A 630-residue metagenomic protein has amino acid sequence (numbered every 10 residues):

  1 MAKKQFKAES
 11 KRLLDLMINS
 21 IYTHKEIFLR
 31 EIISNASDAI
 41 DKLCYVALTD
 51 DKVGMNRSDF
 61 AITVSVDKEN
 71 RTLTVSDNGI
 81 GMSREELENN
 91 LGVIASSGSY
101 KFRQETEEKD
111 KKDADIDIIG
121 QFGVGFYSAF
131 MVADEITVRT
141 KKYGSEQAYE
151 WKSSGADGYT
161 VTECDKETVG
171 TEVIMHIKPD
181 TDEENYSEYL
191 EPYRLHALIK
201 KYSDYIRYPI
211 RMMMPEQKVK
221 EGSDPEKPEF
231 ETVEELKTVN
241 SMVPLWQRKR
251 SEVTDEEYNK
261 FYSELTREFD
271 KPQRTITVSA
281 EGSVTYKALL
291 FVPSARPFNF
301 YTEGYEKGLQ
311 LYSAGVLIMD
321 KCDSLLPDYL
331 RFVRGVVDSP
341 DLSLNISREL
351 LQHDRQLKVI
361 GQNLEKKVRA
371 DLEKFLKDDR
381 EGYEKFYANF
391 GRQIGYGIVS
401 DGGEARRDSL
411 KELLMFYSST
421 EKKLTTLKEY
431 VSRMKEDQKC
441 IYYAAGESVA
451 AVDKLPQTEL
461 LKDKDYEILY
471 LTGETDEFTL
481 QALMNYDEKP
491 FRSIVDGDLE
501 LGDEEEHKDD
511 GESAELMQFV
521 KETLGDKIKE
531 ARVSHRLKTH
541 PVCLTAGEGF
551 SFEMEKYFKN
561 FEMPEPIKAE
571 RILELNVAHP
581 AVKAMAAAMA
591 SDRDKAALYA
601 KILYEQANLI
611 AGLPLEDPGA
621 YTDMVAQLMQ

Functional and structural regions predicted by a protein language model:
M1-Y189, A197, K435: GHKL (Bergerat-fold) ATPase N-terminal catalytic module, capturing the glycine-rich phosphate-binding loop and acidic
I118, I136-G158, K178-Q630: GHKL/Bergerat-fold ATPase module in large chromosome/replication-associated machines
